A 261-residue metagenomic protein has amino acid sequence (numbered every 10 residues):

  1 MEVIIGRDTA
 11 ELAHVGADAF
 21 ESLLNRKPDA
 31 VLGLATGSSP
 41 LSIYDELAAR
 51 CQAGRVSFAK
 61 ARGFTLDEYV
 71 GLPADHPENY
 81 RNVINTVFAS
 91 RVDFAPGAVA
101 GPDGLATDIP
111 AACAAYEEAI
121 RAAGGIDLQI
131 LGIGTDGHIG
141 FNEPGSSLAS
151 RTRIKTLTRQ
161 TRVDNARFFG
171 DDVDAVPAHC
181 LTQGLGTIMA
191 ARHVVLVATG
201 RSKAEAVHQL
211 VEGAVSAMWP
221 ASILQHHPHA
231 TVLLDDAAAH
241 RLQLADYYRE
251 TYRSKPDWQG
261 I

Functional and structural regions predicted by a protein language model:
M1-L32: N-terminal glycine-/serine-/threonine-rich phosphate-binding loop
R26-Q52: Glycine-rich N-terminal segment of FAD-binding domains in flavoprotein oxidoreductases, spanning the beta-loop-helix
G33-G37, T65, P102-D103, I130-I133 (+2 more regions): Short beta-strand segments
E46-S57, Y80-N82, P144-I154: A glycine- and small-aliphatic-rich helix-loop capping segment at beta-alpha/alpha-beta transitions that lines
V56-Q129, D246, T251-G260: Ligand-binding beta-strand-loop-alpha-helix segment within the catalytic cores of soluble metabolic enzymes
A111-C113, G140-S146, S150-T152, A206-L210 (+1 more regions): A short secondary-structure junction signal
D136, G140-L185: Class I SAM-dependent methyltransferase SAM-binding "motif I" and its flanking Rossmann-like core
G186, A190-I261: ATP/nucleoside-binding phosphotransfer catalytic cores, i.e., glycine-rich phosphate-binding loops
